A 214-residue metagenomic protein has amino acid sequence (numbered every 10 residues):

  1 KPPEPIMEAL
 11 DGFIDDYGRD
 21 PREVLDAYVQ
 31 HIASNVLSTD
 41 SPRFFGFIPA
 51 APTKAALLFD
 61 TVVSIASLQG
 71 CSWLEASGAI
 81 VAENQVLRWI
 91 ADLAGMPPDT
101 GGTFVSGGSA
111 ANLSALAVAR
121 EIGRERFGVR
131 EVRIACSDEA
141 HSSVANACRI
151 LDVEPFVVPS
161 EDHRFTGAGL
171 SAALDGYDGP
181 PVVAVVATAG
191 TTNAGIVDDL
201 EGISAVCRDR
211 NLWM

Functional and structural regions predicted by a protein language model:
K1-D99: N-terminal entrance/gating region of PLP-dependent enzymes' catalytic architecture
K54, A110-N112, H141-V144, R164 (+1 more regions): Flexible loop/turn segments at secondary-structure boundaries
S67-L74, P97-T103, V129-E131, E154-P159 (+1 more regions): Glycine- and acidic
E75-A79, G102-S109, C136-S137, T188: Active-site nucleophile and cofactor-binding loops and adjacent substrate-binding regions of central metabolic enzymes
E83-R88, D99-F127, S143-A147: Conserved beta-loop-alpha segment that forms the PLP phosphate-binding cup at the N-terminus of a helix
R124-G179: PLP-dependent aminotransferase-like
T166-M214: Active-site phosphate-binding strand-loop segment of PLP-dependent enzymes
